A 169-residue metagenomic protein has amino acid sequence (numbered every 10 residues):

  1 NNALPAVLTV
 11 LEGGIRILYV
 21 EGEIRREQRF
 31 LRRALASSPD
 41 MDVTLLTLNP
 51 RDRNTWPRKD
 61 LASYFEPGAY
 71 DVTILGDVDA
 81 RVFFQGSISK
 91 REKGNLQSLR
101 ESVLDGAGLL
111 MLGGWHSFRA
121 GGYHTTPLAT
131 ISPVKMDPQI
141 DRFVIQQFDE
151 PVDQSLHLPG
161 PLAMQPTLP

Functional and structural regions predicted by a protein language model:
N1-D42, R51-W56, D60, G160 (+1 more regions): Hydrophobic targeting/anchoring helices
L18, E23, P67-G122: Short alpha-beta junction capping motif
Q28-R32, K93-R100, T125, A129: Extracytoplasmic/secreted envelope proteins and their assembly/folding machinery, especially bacterial periplasmic
A36, D40, E101-L104, G108 (+1 more regions): Sec-exported extracytoplasmic/periplasmic mature domains
D60-G68: Short, well-structured alpha-helical segments in soluble
M111-L112, H116-P169: An acidic, glycine-rich "communication" segment
